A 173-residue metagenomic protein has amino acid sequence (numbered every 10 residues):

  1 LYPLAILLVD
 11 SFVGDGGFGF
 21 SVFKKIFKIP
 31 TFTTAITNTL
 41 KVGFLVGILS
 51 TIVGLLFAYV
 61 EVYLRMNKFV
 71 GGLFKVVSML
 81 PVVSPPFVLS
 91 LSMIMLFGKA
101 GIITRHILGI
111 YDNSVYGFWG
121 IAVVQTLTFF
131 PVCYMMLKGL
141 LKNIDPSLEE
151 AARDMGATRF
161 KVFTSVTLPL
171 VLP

Functional and structural regions predicted by a protein language model:
L1-G16, P30-K142, V166-P173: Membrane-water interface segments at the C-terminal ends of transmembrane alpha-helices in multi-pass inner-membrane
G19-K28: A short amphipathic helical element positioned immediately N-terminal to and/or at the very start of a transmembrane
N113, A152-R153: Well-ordered mid-protein domain cores that form the structural environment of catalytic cofactors
L148: Helix-turn-helix DNA-binding elements, focusing on the entry/boundary residues of the two helices that contact DNA
A151-A152, V162, V166: Hydrophobic positions on the alpha-helical face of helix-turn-helix-like DNA-binding modules
M155-G156, P169: Glycine/proline-centered hinge or cleavage motifs at structural transition points of membrane proteins
